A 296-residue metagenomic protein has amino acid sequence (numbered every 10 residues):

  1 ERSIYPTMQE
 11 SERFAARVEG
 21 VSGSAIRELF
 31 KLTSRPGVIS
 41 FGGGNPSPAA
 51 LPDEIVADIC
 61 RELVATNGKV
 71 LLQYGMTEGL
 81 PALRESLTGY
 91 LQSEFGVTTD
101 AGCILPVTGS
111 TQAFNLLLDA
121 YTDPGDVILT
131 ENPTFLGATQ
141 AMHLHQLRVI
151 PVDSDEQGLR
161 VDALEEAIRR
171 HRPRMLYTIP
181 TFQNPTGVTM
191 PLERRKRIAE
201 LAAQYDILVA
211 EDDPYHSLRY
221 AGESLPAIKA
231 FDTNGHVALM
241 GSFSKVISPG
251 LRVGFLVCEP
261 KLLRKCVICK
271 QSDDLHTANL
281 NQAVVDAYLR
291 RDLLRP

Functional and structural regions predicted by a protein language model:
I4-T7, E19-G109, L116, L289-L294: N-terminal small-domain helix-loop-helix segment of the aminotransferase-like
M8-A16: Generic N-terminal amphipathic, Lys/Arg-enriched alpha-helix
I39, R174-M175, I207-L208, A238: Short, Asp-centered acidic motifs that coordinate Mg2+ and/or phosphate in catalytic or ligand-binding sites
G44-P48, T111, F135, T181-Q183 (+4 more regions): Short, solvent-exposed loop/turn segments at secondary-structure junctions
E54, E78-P81, E85, L136 (+3 more regions): Alpha-helix N-cap/helix-start motif at coil-to-helix transitions, marked by capping-box chemistry
A65, V70-Y205, H216-N234: Conserved core of the PLP fold type I
A230-P296: Conserved core segment of the aminotransferase class I/II
